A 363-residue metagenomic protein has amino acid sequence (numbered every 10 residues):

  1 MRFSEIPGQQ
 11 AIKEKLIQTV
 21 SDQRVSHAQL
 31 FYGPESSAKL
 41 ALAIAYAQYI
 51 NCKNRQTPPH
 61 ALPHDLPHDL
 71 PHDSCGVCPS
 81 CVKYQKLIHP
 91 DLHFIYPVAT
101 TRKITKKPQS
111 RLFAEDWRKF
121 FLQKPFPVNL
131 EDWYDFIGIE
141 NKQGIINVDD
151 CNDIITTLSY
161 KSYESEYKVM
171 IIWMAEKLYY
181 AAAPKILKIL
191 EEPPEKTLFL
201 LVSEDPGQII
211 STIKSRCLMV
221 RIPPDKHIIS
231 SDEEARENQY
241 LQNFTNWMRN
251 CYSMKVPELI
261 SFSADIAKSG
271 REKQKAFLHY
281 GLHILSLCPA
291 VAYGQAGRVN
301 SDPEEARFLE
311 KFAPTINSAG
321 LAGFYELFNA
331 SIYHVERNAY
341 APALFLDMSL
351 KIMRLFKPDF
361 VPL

Functional and structural regions predicted by a protein language model:
M1-Y49, K53-A61, D65, P79-S80 (+1 more regions): Charged, glycine-rich active-site and insertion segments that engage polyanionic ligands
R2-E176, A181: Clamp-loader machinery-focused feature within the broader ASCE/P-loop NTPase space
Q109-F113, I189-E195, M219: A short alpha->loop->secondary-structure connector
T156, K188, S215: Conserved adenine-binding aromatic site and its adjacent loop/helix in ATP-hydrolyzing domains
S159, P184-L198: Conserved catalytic/switch belt of AAA+ P-loop NTPases
V169-W173, I186, T197-S203: Structural recognition of the conserved hydrophobic beta-strand(s) that form the central parallel beta-sheet of P-loop
